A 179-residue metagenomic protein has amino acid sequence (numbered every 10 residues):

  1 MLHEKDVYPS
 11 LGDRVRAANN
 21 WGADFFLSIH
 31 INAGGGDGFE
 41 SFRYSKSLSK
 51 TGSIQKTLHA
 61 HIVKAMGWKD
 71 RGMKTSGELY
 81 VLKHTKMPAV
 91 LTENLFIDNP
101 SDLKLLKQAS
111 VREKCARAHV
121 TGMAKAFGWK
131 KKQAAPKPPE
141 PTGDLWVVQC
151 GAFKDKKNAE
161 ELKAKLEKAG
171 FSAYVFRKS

Functional and structural regions predicted by a protein language model:
M1-K137: Active-site-proximal helix/loop segments of hydrolytic enzymes
Q133-S179: Solvent-exposed beta-strand motifs enriched in subsets of small alpha/beta binding domains, especially certain
